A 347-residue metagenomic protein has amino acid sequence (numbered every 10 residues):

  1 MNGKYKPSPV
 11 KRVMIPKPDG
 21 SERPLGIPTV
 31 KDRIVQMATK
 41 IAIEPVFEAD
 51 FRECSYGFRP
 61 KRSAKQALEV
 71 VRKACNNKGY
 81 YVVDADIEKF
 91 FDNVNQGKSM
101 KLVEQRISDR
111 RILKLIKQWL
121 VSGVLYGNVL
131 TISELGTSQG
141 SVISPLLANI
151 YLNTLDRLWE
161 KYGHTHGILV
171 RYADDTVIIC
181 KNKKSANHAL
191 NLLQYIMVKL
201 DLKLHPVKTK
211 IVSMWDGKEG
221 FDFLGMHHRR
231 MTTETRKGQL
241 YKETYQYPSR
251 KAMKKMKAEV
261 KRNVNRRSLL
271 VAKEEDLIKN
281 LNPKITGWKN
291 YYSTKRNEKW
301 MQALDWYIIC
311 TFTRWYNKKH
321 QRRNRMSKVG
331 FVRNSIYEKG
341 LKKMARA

Functional and structural regions predicted by a protein language model:
G3-V13, D50-R62, Q66-W215, G220: Conserved polymerase palm-domain catalytic core
P9, L120, A272-Y291: Core structural elements
P18, F47-F51, G79-Y81, N95-G97 (+7 more regions): Short acidic (Asp/Glu) and glycine-rich catalytic loops that position anionic groups and cofactors
K31-Q36, M100: Duplex nucleic acid-engaging cores and interfaces of nucleic-acid transaction enzymes
V121, L200-A272: A conserved non-catalytic segment of reverse transcriptases and RNA-directed RNA polymerases corresponding to the late
E298-A347: A terminal-accessory region detector
